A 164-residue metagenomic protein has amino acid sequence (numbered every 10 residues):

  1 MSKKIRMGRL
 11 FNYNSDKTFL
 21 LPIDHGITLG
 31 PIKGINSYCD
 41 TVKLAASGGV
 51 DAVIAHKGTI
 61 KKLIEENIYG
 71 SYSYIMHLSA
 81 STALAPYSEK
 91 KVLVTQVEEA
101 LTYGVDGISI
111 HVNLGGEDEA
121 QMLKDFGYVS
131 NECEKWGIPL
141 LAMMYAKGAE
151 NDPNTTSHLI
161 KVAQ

Functional and structural regions predicted by a protein language model:
M1-Y13: N-terminal basic/disordered segments at the start of proteins
Y13-A83, S88-Q164: Alpha/beta enzyme core
